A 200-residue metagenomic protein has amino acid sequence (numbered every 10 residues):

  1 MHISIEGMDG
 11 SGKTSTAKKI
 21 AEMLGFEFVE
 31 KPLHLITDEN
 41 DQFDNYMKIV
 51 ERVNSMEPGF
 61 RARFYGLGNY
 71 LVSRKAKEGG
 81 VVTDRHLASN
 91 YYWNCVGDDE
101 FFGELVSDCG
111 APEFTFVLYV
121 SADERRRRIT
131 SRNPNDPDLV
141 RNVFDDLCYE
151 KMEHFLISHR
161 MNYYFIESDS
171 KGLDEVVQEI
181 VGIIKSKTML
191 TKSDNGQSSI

Functional and structural regions predicted by a protein language model:
H2: Walker A (P-loop) ATP-phosphate-binding motif of ABC ATPase nucleotide-binding domains
I5: Hydrophobic anchor at the beta1->P-loop junction of P-loop NTPases
M8: P-loop (Walker A) phosphate-binding loop of NTP-binding proteins
K13: Conserved lysine of the Walker
K19, T130-I200: NTP-dependent small-molecule kinase module
E22-E30: Post-Walker A helix-loop "phosphate-sensing" segment adjacent to the P-loop in P-loop NTPases
P32-E100: ATP-dependent small-molecule kinase phosphotransfer cores that center on conserved nucleotide phosphate-binding segments
D98-H154: A glycine- and Lys/Arg-enriched "phosphate-lid" helix/loop adjacent to the NTP-binding pocket of small-molecule kinases
